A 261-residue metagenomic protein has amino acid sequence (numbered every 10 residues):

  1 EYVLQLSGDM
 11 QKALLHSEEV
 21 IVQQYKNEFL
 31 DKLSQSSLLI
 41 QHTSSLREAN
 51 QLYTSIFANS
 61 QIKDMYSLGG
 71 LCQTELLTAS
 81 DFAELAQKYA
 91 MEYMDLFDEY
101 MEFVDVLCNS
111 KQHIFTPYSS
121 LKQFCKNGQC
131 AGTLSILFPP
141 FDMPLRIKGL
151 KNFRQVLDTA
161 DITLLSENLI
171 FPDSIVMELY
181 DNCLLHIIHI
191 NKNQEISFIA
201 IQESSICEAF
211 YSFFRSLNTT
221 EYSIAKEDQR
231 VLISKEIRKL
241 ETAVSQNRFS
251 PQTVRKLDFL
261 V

Functional and structural regions predicted by a protein language model:
E1-V261: PLD/PLD-like phosphodiesterase catalytic module centered on the HKD motif
